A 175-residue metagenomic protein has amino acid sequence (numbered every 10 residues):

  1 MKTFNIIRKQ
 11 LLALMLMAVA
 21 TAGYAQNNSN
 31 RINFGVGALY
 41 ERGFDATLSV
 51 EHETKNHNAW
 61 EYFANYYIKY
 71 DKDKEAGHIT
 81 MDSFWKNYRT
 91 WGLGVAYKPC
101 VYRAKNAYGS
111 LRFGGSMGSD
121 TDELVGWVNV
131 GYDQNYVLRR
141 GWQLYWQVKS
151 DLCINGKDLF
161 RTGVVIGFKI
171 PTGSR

Functional and structural regions predicted by a protein language model:
M1-S29, T172-R175: Cleavable N-terminal export/targeting peptides
M15, A20-Y24, Y40, K98 (+1 more regions): Short stretches within intrinsically disordered, low-complexity N-terminal or propeptide regions
G23-K74, G163, K169-R175: Short glycine/proline- and aromatic-enriched beta-strand/turn motifs that initiate or cap beta-hairpins
N30-F34, G77-M81, V148-K149: Extracytoplasmic loops and strand-loop junctions of Gram-negative outer membrane beta-barrel proteins
F34-T47, N87-R89, M117-W127, L152-R161: Solvent-exposed loop/turn segments connecting transmembrane beta-strands in outer-membrane beta-barrel proteins
E51-L144: Gram-negative (and chloroplast) outer-membrane scaffold detector with strong preference for beta-barrel transmembrane
T121, N129-R175: Gram-negative outer-membrane beta-barrel domains
